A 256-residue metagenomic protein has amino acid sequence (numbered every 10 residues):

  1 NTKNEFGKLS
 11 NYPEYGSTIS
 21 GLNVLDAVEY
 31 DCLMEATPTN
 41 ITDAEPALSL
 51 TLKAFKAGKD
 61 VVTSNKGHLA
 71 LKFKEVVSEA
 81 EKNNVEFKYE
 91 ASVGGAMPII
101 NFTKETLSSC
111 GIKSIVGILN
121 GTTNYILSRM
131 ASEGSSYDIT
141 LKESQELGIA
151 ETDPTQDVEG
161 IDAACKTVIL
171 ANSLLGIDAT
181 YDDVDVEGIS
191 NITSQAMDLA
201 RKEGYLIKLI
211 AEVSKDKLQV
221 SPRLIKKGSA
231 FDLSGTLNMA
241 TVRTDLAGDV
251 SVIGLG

Functional and structural regions predicted by a protein language model:
N1-K56: N-terminal glycine-/serine-/threonine-rich beta1-alpha1-beta2 phosphate-ribose binding loop of Rossmann-like
V28, P46-S49, G94, P98 (+5 more regions): Conserved active-site and cofactor/substrate-binding residues in soluble primary-metabolism enzymes
C32-E35, V62-S64, F87-E90, S114-G117 (+2 more regions): General beta-strand structural signal in soluble alpha/beta enzymes
T39-A57, S64-E105: Rossmann-fold NAD(P)-binding glycine/threonine-rich loop
E105-K166, L170: Conserved anion/nucleotide-ligand pocket segment
L141-D232, L237-M239: Substrate-binding/catalytic subdomain of NAD(P)-dependent oxidoreductase enzymes
G235-G256: C-terminal helical cap and adjacent loop that interface with cofactors, partners, or active-site loops
